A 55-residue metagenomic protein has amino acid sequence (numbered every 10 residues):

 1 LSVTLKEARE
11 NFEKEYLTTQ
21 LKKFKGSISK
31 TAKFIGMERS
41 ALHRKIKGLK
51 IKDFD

Functional and structural regions predicted by a protein language model:
L1-D55: Bacterial C-terminal helix-turn-helix
